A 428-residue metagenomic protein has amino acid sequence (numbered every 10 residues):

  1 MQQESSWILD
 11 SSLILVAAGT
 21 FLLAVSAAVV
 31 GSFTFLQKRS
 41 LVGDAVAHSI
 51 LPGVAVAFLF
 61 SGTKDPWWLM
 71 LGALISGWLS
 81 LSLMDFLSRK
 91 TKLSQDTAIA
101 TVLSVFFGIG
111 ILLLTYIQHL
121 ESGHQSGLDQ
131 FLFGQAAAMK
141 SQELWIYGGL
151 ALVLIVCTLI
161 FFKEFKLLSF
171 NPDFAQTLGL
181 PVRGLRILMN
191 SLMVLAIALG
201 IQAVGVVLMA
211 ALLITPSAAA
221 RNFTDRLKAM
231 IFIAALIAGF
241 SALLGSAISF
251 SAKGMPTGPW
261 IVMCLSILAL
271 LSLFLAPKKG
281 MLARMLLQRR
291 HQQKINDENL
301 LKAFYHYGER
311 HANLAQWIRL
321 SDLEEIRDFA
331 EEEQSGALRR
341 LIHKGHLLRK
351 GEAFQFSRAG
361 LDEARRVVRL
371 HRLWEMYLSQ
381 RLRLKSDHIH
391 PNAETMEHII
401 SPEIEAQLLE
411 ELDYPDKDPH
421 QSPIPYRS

Functional and structural regions predicted by a protein language model:
M1-V25: Membrane-interfacial amphipathic/re-entrant helices at transmembrane-helix boundaries
A17-L22, M70-I75, A100-T101, L144-G149 (+3 more regions): Hydrophobic alpha-helical transmembrane segments
S32-A47, L51-E121, A220-A234, I248-M255: Short loop segments and helix-boundary regions at transmembrane helix junctions of multi-pass inner-membrane proteins
V102-C157: Transmembrane helix-bundle core of multi-pass membrane transporters and related energy-transducing complexes
V156-M189: Membrane-helix/interface signature in polytopic inner-membrane proteins
T257-H306, P402-P425: Membrane-interfacial segments at transmembrane helix termini in multi-pass membrane proteins
R289-F329: Short amphipathic alpha-helical interface segments
N313-S428: Structured cytosolic domains appended to multi-pass membrane proteins
